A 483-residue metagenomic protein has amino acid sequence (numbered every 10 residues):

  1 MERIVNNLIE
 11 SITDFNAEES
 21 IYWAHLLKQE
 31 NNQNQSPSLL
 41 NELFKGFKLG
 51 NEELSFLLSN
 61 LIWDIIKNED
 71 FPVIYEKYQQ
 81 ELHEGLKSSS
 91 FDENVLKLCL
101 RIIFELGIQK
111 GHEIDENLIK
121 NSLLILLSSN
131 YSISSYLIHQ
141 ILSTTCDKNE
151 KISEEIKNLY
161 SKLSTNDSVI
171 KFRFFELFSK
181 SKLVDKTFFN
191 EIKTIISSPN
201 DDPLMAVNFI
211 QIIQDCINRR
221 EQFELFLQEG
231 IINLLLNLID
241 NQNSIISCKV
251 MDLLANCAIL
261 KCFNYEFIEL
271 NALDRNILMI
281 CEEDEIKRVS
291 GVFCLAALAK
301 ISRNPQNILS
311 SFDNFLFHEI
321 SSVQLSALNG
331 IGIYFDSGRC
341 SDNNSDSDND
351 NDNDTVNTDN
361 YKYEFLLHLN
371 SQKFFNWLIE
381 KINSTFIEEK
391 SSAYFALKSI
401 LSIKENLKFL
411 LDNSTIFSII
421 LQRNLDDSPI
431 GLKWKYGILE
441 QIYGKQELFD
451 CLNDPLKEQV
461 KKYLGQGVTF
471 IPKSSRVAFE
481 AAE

Functional and structural regions predicted by a protein language model:
M1-E52, W63, K67, G465-E483: N-terminal "cap/leader" segments of large eukaryotic alpha-helical scaffolds
I4, L8, L39-F44, Y78-L86 (+9 more regions): Buried hydrophobic core positions in alpha-solenoid tandem helical repeats
N16, G50-N51, S90-D92, S129-Y131 (+8 more regions): Short inter-helical turns and helix N-cap capping residues of alpha-solenoid HEAT/ARM repeat scaffolds
S20, S55, D92, L96 (+9 more regions): Residue-level detector of extended alpha-helical repeat arrays and alpha-solenoid scaffolds
A24-S38, D70-Y78, K110-L118, D147-K157 (+8 more regions): Short, hydrophobic/charged alpha-helical patches characteristic of ARM/HEAT alpha-solenoid repeats and analogous
L58-K67, C99-I108, I141-D147, L177-L183 (+8 more regions): Hydrophobic residues within the alpha-helices of tandem HEAT/HEAT-like
L106-D274, M279, D284-K287: Solenoidal tandem-repeat scaffolds enriched in leucines and small polar residues
L421, L425-E483: Eukaryotic acidic, Ser/Thr-rich intrinsically disordered low-complexity regions
